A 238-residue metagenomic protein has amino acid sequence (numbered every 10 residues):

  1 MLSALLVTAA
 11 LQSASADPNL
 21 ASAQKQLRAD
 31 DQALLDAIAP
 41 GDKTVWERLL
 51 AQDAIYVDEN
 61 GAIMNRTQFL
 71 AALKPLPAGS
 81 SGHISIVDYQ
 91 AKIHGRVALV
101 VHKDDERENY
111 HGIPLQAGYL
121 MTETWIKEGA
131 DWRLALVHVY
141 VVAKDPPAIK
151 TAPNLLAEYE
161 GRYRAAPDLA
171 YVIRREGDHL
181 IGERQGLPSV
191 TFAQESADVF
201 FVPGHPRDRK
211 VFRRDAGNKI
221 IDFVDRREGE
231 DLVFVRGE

Functional and structural regions predicted by a protein language model:
M1-Q12: Bacterial N-terminal signal peptides
Q12-Q52, A135, D145, K150-N154: Short, low-complexity N-terminal intrinsically disordered segments enriched in polar/charged residues
K25, K43-R96, D105-N109, I113-A117: A solvent-exposed, acidic/Ser-Thr-rich amphipathic alpha-helical stretch
L34, F69, L73, I86-A91 (+5 more regions): Hydrophobic/aromatic beta-strand elements that line small-molecule binding cavities or substrate pockets in beta-rich
L34, V45-W46, A54, F69 (+5 more regions): Hydrophobic pocket/interface hotspot
A91-A98, W125-D131: A short, structured loop/turn motif at beta-sheet edges
G118-A143: Short beta-strand edge/turn micro-motifs at domain boundaries
V142-E238: Peripheral terminal and inter-domain segments
